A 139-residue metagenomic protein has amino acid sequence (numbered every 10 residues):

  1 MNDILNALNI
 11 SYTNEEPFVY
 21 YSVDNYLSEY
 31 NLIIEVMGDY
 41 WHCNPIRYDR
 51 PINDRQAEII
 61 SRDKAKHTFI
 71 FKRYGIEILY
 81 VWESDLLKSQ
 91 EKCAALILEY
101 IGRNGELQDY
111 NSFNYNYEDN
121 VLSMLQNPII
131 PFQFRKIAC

Functional and structural regions predicted by a protein language model:
M1-C139: Nucleic-acid endo/exonuclease domains
